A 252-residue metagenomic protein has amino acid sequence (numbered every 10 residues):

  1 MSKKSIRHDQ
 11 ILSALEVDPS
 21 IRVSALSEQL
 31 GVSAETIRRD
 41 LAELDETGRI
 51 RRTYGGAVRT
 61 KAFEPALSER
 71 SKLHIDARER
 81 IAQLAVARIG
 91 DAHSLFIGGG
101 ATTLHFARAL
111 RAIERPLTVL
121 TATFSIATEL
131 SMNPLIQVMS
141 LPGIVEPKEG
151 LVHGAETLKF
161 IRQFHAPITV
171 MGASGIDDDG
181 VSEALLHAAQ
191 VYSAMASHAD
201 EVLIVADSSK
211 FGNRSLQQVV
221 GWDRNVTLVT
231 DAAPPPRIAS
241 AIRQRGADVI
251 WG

Functional and structural regions predicted by a protein language model:
S2-A101, A107-P116, S131-I136: HTH-adjacent hinge/linker in prokaryotic transcriptional regulators
S2-L26, G31, E46, F124-G252: Conserved phosphate- and dinucleotide-binding cores of soluble alpha/beta proteins, encompassing both enzyme active
I75, E79-A82, G100, L104 (+4 more regions): Hydrophobic alpha-helical segments
F96, V119, A184: Conserved SAM-binding loop
I97-G98, T121, T230: Short beta-strand scaffold positions
T102-F106, F211-R214: Short glycine/serine/threonine-rich phosphate/pyrophosphate-binding segments that cradle anionic phosphate groups
